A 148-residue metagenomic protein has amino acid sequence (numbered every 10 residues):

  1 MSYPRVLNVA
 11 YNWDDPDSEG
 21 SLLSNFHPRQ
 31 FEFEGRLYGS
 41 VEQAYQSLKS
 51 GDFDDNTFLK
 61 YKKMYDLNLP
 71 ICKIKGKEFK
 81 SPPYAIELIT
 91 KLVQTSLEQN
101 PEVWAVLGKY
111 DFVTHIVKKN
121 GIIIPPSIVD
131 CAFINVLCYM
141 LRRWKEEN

Functional and structural regions predicted by a protein language model:
M1-N148: Charged, low-complexity intrinsically disordered segments
